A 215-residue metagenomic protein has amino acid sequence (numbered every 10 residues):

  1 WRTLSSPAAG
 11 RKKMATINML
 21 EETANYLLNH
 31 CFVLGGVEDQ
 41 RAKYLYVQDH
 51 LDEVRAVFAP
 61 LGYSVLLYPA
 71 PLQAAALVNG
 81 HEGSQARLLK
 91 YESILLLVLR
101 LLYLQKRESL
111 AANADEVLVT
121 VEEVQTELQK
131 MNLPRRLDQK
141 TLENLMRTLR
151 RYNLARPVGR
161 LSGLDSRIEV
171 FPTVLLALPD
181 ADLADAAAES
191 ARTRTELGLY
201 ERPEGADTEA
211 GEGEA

Functional and structural regions predicted by a protein language model:
W1-H81: Eukaryotic partner-binding/assembly regions in large regulatory complexes
L34-A42, S109-L128: Short acidic, hydrophobic short linear motifs in intrinsically disordered regions
D49-E53, R135-R151: Short amphipathic alpha-helical interaction segments
L61-L67, R150-L161: A short, conserved structural fragment
A75-L77, R156-A181: Accessory beta->alpha helical hairpin/"wing" motif in late/C-terminal subdomains of nucleic-acid enzymes
N79-D115: Short alpha-helical segments that sit at the start of domains
R87, F171-D207: Short, amphipathic alpha-helical interaction segments positioned at domain boundaries
A206-A215: Long, low-complexity, intrinsically disordered segments
